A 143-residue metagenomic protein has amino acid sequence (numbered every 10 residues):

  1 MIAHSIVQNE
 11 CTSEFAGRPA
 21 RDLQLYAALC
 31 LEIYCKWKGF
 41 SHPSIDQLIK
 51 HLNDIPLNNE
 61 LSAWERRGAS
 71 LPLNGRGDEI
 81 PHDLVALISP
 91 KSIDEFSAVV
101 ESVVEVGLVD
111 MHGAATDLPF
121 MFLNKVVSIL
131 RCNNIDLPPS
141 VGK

Functional and structural regions predicted by a protein language model:
I2, N9, G17, R21-G142: Structured binding/interaction patches within domain cores
